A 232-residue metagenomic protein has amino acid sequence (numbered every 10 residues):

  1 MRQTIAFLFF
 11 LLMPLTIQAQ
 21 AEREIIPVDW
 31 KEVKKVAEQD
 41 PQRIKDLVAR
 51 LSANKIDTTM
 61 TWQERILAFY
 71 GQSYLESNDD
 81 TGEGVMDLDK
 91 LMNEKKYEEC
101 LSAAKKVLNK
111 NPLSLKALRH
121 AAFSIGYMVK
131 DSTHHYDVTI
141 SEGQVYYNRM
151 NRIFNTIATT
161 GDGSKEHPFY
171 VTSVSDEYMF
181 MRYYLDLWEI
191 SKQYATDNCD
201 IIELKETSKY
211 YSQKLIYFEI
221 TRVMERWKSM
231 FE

Functional and structural regions predicted by a protein language model:
M1-I25: Bacterial Sec-dependent N-terminal signal peptides
Q3, A19, V28, V138-I140 (+2 more regions): Hydrophobic transmembrane signal anchors and adjacent membrane-proximal interface regions, especially in viral
P14, S114-L118, T156-T160: Short, flexible active-site-proximal loops enriched in glycine and acidic residues
Q20-A103, S164-E232: N-terminal alpha-helical interaction modules that lie
E64-I153: Alpha-helical protein-protein interaction scaffolds
L108, T159, R182-Y184: N-terminal secretory-pathway/extracellular module detecting exported/lumenal segments and adjacent signal-anchor/first
S141-M179: Long, positively charged binding patches that form subdomain-scale interaction surfaces for polyanionic ligands
